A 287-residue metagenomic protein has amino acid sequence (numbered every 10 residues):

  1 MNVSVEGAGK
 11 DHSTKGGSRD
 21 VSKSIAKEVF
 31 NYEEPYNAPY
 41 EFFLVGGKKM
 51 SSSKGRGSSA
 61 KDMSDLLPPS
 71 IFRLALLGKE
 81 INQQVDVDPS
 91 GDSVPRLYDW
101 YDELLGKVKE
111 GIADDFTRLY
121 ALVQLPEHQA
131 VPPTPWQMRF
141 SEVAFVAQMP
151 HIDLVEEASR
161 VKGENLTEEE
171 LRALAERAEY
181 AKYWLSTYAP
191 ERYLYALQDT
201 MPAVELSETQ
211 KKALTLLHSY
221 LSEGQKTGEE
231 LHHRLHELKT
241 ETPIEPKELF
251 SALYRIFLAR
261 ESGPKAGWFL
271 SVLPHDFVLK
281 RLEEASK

Functional and structural regions predicted by a protein language model:
M1-K10, L44, R56-G57, L217-Y220 (+2 more regions): Glycine- and acidic
D11-D20, A26-Y32, Y36, Y40-S186 (+1 more regions): Catalytic adenosine-cofactor/nucleotide-binding cores of aminoacyl-tRNA synthetases and other
N37-Y40, A75-K79, D88-S90, Y193-D199 (+3 more regions): Short coil/turn segments at secondary-structure boundaries
G47-M50, D62, A130-P132, E205-E208 (+3 more regions): A short, ordered amphipathic alpha-helix with a cationic face
I71, E142, R177, A213 (+2 more regions): Residue-level detector of well-ordered alpha-helical segments, enriched for hydrophobic/aromatic packing positions
A158-L216, L231: Small-residue-rich helix-loop
M201-K247: Amphipathic alpha-helical
E229-H236, T240-R281: Charged substrate- and nucleic-acid-binding regions of tRNA-handling and nucleotidyl-transfer enzymes, centered on
